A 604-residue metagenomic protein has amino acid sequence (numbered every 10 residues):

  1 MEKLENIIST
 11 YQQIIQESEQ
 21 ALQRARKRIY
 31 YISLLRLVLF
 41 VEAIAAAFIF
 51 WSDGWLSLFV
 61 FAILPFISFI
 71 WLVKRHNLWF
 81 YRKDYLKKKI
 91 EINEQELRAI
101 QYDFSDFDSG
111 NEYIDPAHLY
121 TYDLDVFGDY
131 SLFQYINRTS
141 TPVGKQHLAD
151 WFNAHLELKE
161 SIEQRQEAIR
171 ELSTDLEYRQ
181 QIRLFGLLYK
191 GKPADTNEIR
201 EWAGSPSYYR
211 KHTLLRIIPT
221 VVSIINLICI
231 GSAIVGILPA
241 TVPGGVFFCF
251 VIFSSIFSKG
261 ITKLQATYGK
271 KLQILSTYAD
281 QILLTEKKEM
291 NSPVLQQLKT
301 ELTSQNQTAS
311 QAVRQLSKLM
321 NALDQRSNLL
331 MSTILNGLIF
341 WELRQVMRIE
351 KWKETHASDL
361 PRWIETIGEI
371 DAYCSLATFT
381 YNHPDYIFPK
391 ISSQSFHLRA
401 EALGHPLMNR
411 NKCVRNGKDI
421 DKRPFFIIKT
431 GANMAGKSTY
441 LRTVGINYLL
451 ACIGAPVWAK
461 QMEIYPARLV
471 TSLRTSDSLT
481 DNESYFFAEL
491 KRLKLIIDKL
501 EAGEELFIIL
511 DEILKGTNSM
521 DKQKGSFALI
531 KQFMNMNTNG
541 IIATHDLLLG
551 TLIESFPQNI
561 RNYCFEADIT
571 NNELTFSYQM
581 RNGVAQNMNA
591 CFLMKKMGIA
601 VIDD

Functional and structural regions predicted by a protein language model:
M1-A432, T439-L469, K491-R492: Alpha-helical coupling/stalk and coiled-coil linker elements that connect catalytic or binding modules and transmit
L72-V73, S254, L376, N382-D604: ATPase nucleotide-binding head domains, primarily ABC-like/P-loop NTPase cores
